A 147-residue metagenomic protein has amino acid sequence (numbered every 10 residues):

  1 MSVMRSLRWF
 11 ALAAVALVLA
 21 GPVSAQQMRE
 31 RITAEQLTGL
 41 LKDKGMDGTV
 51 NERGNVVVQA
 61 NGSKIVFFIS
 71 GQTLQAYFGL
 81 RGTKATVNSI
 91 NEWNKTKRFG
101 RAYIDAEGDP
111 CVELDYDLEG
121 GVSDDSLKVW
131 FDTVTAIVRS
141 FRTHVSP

Functional and structural regions predicted by a protein language model:
M1-A11: Bacterial N-terminal signal peptides that target proteins for export
F10-A20: Bacterial N-terminal signal peptides
G21-Q27: Sec/Tat signal peptide C-region and signal peptidase I cleavage site
M28-E35, K84, G121-K128, D132: Soluble non-cytosolic domains of exported or imported proteins
E30, E35, G39-K84, N88-S89: Ser/Thr-rich, low-complexity intrinsically disordered terminal regions
K42, M46, K95, R139-S146: Sec-exported extracytoplasmic/periplasmic mature domains
T73-E113: Short, internal acidic amphipathic alpha-helical interface segments that mediate docking to partner proteins
L118-P147: C-terminal partner/receptor-binding element of secreted or periplasmic proteins
